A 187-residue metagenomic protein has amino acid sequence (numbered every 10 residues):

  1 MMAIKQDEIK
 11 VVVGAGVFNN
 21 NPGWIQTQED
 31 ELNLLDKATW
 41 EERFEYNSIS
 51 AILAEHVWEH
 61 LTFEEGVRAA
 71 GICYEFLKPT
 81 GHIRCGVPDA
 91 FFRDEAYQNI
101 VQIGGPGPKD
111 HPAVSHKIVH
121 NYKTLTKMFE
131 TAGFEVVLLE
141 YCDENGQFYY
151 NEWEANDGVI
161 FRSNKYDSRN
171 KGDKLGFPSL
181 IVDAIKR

Functional and structural regions predicted by a protein language model:
M1-M2, M128: Detector for methionine-enriched segments
A3-F18, N151, S163-N164: SAM-dependent nucleic-acid methyltransferase catalytic core
D7-I9, N21-G23, V114-S115, N145-Q147: Generic structural motif recognizing short loop/turn segments at the entrances and edges of beta-strands
E8-R93, K123, V182-I185: Conserved SAM-binding loop
F63-Y74, K78, H82-R187: S-adenosyl-L-methionine-dependent methyltransferase catalytic module, highlighting the catalytic core
